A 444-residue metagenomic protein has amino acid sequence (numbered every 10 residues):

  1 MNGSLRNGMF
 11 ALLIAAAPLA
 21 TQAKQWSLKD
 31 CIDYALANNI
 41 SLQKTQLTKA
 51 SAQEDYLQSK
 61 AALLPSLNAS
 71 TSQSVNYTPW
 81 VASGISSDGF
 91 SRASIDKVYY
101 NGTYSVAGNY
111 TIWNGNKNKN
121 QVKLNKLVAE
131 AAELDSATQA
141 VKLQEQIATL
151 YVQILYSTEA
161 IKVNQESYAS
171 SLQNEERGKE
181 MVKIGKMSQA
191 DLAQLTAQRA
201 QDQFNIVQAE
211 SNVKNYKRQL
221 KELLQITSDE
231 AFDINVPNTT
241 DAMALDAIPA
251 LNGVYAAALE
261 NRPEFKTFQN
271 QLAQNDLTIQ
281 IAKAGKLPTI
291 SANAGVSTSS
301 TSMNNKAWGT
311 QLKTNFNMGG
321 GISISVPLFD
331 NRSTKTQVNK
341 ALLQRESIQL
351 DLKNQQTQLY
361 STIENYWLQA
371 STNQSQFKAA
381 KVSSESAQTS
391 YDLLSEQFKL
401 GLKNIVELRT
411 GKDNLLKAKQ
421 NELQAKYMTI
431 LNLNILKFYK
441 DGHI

Functional and structural regions predicted by a protein language model:
M1-M9: Bacterial N-terminal signal peptides that target proteins for export
A16, T21-N68, S72, T78 (+3 more regions): Bacterial Sec-pathway N-terminal export signals of envelope proteins
K24-T149, I290, A294, R332-K335: Short flexible linkers and secondary-structure junctions
D30, E54, K142-A257, Q369 (+3 more regions): Periplasmic alpha-helical coiled-coil/stalk elements that build and connect Gram-negative outer-membrane
Q43-L47, K60-A61, V98, I112-A140 (+6 more regions): Sec/SRP-type N-terminal targeting helices
A61, Q201-I226, V382-G442: Short segments within alpha-helical structural elements
S70-Y110, P237-A247, Q280, N293-V326: Small/polar, glycine/serine/threonine/aspartate-rich low-complexity segments that form flexible
